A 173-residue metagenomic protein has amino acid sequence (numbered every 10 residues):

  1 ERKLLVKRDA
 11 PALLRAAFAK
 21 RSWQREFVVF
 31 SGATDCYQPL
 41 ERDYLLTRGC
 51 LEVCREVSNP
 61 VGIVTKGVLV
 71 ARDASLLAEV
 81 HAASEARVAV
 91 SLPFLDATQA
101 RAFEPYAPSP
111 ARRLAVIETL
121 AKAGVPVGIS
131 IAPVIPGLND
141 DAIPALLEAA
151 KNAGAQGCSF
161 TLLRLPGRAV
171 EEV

Functional and structural regions predicted by a protein language model:
E1-A89, P93-R101, P110, L114 (+1 more regions): Conserved Radical SAM active-site core
P39, E104, P136-N139: Active-site mouth loops of central-metabolism enzymes
V80-A82, Y106-A107, L146-E148: Short, hinge-like loop/turn segments at secondary-structure boundaries
T98-Y106, A132-V134: Surface-exposed cleft-lining segments at the edges of enzyme active sites
A111-A169: Conserved C-terminal portion of the radical SAM core fold that forms the substrate/S-adenosylmethionine-binding
